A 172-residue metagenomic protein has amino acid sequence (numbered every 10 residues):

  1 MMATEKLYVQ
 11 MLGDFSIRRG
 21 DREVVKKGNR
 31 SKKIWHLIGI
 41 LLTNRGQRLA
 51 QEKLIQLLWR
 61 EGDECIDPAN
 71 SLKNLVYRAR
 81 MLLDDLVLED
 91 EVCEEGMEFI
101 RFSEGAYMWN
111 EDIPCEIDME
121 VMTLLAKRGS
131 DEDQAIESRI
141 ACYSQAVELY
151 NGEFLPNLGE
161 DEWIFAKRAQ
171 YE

Functional and structural regions predicted by a protein language model:
M1-L37, M97-A106, I113, G152: Short boundary/linker motifs that mark transitions into or out of structured domains
I17, N44-L72, N157, D161: Positively charged, aromatic-enriched patches within helix-turn-helix-type DNA-binding elements, predominantly
R18-D21, R80-E91, F99, L124: Short regulatory "switch" loops immediately downstream of catalytic or recognition motifs within protein catalytic
V25-L58, A79: Short amphipathic alpha-helical recognition elements used for nucleic-acid or partner binding across transcription
R30-G39, C65-E89: DNA-recognition element of transcription regulators
N44-Q47, E61, L82-L86, E132 (+1 more regions): Phosphate/oxyanion-binding loops and surfaces in catalytic or ligand/nucleic-acid-binding neighborhoods
D63-D67, V92, F99-E172: Intrinsically disordered, charged and Pro/Gly-enriched terminal/linker segments that flank large helical-solenoid
